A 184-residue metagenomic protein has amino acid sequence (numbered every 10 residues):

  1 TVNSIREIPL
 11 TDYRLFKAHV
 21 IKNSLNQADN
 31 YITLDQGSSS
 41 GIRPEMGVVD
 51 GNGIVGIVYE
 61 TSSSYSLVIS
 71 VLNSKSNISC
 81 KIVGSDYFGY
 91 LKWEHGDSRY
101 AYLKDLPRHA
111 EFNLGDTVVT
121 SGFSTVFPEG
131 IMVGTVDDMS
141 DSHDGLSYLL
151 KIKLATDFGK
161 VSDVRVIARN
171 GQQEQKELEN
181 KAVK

Functional and structural regions predicted by a protein language model:
N3-K184: A secondary-structure micro-motif
